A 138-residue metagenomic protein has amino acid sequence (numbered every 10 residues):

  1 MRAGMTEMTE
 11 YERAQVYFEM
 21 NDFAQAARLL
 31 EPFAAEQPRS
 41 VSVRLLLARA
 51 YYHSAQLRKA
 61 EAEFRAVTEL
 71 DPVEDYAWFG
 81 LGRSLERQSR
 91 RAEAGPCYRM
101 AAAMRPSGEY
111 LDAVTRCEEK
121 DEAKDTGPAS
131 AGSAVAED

Functional and structural regions predicted by a protein language model:
T6-S40, H53: Alpha-helical segment of the N-proximal tetratricopeptide repeat
M8, S42, Y76, E109-Y110: Start-of-helix register in tetratricopeptide repeats
E12, L46, G80, A113-V114: Canonical tetratricopeptide repeat
E19, H53, R87, K120-A123: Register position in tetratricopeptide repeats
P32-A35, R65-E69, M100-A103: Conserved structural position within tetratricopeptide repeats
